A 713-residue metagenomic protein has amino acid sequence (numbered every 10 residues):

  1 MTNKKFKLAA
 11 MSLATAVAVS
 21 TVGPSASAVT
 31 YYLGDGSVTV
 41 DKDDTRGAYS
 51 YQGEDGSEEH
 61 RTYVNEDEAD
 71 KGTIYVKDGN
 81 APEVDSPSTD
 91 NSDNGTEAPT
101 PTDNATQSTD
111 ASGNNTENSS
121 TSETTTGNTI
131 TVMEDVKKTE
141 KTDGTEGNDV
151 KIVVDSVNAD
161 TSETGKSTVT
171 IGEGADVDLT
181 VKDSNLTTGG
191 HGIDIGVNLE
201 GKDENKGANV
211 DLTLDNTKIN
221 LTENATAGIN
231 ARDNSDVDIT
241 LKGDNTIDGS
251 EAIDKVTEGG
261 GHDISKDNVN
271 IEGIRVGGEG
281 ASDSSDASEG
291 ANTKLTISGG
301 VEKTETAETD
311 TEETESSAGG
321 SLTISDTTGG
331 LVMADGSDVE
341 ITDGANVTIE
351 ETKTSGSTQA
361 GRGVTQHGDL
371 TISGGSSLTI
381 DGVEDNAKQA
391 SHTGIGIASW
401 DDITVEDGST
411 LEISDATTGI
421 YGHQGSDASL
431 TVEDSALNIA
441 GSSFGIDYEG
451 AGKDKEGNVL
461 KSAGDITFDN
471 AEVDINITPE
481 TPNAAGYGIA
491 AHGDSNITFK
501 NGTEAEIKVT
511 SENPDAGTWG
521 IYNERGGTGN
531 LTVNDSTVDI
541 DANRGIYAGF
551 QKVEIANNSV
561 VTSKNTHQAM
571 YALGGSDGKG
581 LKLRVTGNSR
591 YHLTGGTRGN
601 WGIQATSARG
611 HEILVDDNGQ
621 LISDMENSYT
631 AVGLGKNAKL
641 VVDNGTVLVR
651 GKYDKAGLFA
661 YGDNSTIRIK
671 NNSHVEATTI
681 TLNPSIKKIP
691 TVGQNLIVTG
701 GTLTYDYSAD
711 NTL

Functional and structural regions predicted by a protein language model:
M1-S12: Bacterial Sec-dependent N-terminal signal peptides
S12-T21: Bacterial N-terminal signal peptides
S20-Y32: Sec-dependent signal peptide cleavage junction
V29-D44: Boundary/junction segments of secreted and surface-exposed precursor proteins
Y31, Y49-Y51, E58-Y63, Y75 (+2 more regions): Short linear proline/tyrosine/threonine-rich motifs used for host-factor recruitment and membrane trafficking/assembly
G34, T45, D70-G72, E83-D85: Acidic, contiguous N-terminal accessory segments
Y63-A69: N-terminal accessory interaction module
S88-D90, G95, P99-D103, Q107-D155 (+7 more regions): Surface-exposed loop/turn motifs in large extracellular/passenger domains
